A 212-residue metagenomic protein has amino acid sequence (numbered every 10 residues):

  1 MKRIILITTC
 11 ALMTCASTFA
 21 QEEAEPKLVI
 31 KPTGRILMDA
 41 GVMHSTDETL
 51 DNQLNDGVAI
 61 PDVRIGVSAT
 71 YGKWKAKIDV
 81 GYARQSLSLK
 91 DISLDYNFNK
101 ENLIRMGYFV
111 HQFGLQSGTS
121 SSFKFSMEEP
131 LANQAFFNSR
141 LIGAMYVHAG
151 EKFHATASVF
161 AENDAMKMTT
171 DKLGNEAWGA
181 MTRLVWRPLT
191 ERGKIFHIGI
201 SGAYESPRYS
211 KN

Functional and structural regions predicted by a protein language model:
M1-E23: Bacterial Sec-dependent N-terminal signal peptides
E23-S45, Q53-A165, K172-R208: Outer membrane beta-barrel
S210-N212: Flexible glycine-rich, low-complexity coil/linker segments exposed to the extracellular/periplasmic environment
